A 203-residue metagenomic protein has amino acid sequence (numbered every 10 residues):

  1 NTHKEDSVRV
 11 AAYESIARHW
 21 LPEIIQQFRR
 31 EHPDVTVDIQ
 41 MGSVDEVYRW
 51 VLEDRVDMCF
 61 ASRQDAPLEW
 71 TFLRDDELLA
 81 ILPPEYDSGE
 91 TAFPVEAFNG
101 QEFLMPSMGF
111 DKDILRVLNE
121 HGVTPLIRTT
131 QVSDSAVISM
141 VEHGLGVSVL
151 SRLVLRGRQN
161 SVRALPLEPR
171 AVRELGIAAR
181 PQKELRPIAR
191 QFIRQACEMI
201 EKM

Functional and structural regions predicted by a protein language model:
T2, L68-F103: Flexible hinge/capping segments at coil-to-helix
K4-A66, T124, Q131: Central regulatory/effector-binding core of bacterial HTH transcription factors
S7-A11, C59, I81, L104 (+2 more regions): Short, well-ordered beta-strand segments
I16, W20, L165-M203: A late-sequence structural motif
S43-V47, L52, G109-R163: Hydrophobic hinge/microswitch elements
R63-Q64, P84-E85, S151-V154, L175 (+1 more regions): Short secondary-structure boundary segments
E69-L79, S148, R152-L153, N160-E174: Short beta-strand->loop
S88, Q101-G122, L185-R194, M203: Secondary-structure junction motif
